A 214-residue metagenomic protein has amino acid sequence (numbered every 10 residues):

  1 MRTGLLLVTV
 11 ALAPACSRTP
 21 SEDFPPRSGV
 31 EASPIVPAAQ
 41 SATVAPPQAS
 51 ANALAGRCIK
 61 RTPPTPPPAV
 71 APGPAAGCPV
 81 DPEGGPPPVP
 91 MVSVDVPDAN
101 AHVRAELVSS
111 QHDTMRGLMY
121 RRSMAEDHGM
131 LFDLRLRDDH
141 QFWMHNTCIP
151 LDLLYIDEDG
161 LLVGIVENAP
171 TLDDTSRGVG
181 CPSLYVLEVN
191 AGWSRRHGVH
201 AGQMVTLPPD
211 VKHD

Functional and structural regions predicted by a protein language model:
M1-L5: Bacterial N-terminal signal peptides that target proteins for export
A13-A15: C-terminal motif of bacterial Sec signal peptides marking the signal peptidase cleavage site
R18-V36, A42-D214: Compact, glycine-rich, soluble single-domain proteins
